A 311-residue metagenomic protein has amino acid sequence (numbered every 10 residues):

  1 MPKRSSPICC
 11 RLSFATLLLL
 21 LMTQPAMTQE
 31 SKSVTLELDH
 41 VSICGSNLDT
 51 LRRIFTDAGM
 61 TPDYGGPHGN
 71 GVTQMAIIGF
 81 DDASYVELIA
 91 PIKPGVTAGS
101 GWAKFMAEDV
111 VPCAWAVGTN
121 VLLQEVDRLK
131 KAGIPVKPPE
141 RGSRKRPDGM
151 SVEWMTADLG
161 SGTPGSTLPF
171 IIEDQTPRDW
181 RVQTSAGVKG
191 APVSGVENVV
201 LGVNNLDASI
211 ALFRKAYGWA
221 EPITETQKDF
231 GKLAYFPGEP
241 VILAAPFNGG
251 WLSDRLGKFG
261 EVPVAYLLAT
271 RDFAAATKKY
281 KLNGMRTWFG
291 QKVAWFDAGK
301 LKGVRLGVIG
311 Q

Functional and structural regions predicted by a protein language model:
P2-F14: Bacterial N-terminal signal peptides that target proteins for export
R11-Q24: Bacterial N-terminal signal peptides
M27-L38, I43-D63, F80-Q311: Glyoxalase I/VOC metalloenzyme domain signal
